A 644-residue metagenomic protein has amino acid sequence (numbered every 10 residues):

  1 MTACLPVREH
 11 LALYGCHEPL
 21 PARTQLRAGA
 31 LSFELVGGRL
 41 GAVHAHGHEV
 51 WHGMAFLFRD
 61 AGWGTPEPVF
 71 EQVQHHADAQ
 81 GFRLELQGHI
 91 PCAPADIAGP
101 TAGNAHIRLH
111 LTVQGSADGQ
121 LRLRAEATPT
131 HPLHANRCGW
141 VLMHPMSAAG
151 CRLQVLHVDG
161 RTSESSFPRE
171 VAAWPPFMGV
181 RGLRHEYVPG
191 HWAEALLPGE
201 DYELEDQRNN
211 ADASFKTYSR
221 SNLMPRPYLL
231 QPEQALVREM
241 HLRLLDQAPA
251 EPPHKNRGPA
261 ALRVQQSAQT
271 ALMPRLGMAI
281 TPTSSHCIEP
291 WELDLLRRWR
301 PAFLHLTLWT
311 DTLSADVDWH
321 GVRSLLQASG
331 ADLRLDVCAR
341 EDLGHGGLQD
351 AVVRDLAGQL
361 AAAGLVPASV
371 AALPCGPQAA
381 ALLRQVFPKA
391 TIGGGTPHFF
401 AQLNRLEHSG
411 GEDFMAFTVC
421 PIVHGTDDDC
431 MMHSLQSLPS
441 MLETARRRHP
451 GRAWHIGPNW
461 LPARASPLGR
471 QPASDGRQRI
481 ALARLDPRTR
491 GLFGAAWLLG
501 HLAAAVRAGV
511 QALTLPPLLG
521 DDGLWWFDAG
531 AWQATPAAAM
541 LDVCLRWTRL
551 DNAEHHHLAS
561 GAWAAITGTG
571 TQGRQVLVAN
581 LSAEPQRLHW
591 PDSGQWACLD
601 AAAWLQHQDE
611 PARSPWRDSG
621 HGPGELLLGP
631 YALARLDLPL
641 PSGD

Functional and structural regions predicted by a protein language model:
T2-H89, L153, P301, H305: Acidic-aromatic substrate-binding/catalytic surfaces of carbohydrate-active enzymes
L26-R27, H89-P91, D96, H185-A268: Beta-strand-rich recognition/accessory modules
D60-T130, E205-S219: Extended, loop-rich substrate-binding clefts of extracytoplasmic carbohydrate-active enzymes
D118-G199, A602-E610: Polysaccharide-binding surfaces and accessory modules of carbohydrate-active proteins
A235-V237, R613-D644: C-terminal beta-strand-rich structural cap/linker in extracellular carbohydrate-active enzymes
M273-S314, L325, S329, A363: Catalytic domains of carbohydrate-active enzymes, especially glycoside hydrolases
I456-A539, H556-L558: Aromatic/acidic polysaccharide-binding cleft in carbohydrate-active enzymes
L558-D592, D600-A603: Carbohydrate-binding surface patches
